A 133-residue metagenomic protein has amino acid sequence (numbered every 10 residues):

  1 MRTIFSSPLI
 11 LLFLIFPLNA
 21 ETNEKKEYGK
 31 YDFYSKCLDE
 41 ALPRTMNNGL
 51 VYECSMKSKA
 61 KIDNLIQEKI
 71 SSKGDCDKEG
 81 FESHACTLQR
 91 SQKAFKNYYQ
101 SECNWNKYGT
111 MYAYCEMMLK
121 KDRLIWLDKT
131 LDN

Functional and structural regions predicted by a protein language model:
M1-T22: Classical Sec-dependent N-terminal signal peptides that target proteins to the secretory pathway
A20-N133: N-terminal alpha-helical modules
